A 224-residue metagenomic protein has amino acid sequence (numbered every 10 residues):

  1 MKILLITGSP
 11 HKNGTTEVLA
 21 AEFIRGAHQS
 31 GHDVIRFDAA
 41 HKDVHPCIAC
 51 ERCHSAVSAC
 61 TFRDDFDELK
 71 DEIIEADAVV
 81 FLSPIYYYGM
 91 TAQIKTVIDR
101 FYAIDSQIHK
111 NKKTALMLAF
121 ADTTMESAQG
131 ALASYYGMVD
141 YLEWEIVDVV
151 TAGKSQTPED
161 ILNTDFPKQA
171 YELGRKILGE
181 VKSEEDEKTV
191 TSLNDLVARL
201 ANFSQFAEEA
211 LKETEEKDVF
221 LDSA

Functional and structural regions predicted by a protein language model:
M1-L4, A115-L116, V150-T157: A short small-residue
M1-L82, Y88-I104, T164-A224: N-terminal beta1-alpha1-beta2 submodule of the flavodoxin-like/Rossmannoid cofactor-binding fold
A39-K42, K113, A152: A short, structured active-site edge motif that brings together acidic residues
D43, A121, G153-Q156: Glycine-rich beta-alpha junction loops
I85-Y87, A121-D122: Short glycine-rich anion-binding loops that position phosphate/pyrophosphate groups of nucleotides and phosphorylated
A92-Q93, D105-V149: Short, glycine-/small-residue-rich phosphate/pyrophosphate-handling segment
E126-A128, E159-T164: Short, solvent-exposed loop/turn segments at secondary-structure boundaries
Y135-G153, I161-T164, Y171, R175-E180: A charged, well-structured terminal subsegment
